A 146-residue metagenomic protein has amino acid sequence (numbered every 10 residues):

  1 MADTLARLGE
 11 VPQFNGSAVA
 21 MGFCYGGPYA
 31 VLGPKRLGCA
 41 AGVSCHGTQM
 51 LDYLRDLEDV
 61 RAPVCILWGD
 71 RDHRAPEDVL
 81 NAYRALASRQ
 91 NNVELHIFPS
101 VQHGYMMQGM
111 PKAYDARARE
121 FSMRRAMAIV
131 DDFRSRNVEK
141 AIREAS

Functional and structural regions predicted by a protein language model:
M1-S146: N-terminal cap/leader regions of alpha/beta-hydrolase-fold enzymes, predominantly small-molecule hydrolases
